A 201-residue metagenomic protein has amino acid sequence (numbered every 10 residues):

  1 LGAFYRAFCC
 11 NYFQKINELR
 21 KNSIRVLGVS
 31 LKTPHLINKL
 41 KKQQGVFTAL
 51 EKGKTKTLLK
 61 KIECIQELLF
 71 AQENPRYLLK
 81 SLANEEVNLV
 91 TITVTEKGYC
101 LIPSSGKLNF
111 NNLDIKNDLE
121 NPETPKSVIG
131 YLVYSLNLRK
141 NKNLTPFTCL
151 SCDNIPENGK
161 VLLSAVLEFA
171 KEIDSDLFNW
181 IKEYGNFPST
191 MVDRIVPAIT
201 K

Functional and structural regions predicted by a protein language model:
L1-K201: Substrate/ligand-engaging "lid" and interaction regions
